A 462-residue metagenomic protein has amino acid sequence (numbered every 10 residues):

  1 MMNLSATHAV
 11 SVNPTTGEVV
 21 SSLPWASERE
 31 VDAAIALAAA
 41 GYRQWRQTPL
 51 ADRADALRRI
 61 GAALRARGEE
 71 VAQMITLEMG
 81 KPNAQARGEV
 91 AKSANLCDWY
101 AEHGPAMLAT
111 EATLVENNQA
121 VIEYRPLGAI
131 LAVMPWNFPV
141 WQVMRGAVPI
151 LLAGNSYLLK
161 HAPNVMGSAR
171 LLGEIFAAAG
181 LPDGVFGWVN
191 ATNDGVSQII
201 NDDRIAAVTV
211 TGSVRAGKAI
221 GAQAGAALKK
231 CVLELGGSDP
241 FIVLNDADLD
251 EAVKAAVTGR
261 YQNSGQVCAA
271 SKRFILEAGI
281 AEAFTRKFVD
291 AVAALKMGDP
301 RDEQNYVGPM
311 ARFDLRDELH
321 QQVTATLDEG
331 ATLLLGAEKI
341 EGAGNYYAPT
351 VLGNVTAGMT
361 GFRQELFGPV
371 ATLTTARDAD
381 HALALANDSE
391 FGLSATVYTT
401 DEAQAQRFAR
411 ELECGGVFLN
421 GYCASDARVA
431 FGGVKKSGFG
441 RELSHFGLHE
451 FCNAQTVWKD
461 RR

Functional and structural regions predicted by a protein language model:
M1-N118: N-terminal Rossmann-like NAD(P)+-binding subdomain of aldehyde/semialdehyde dehydrogenases
A6-A9, S271, L393: Short loop/turn microsegments at loop-to-beta-strand junctions
T16-S22, I205, I242, K296-M297 (+3 more regions): Conserved C-terminal structural/oligomerization subdomain of aldehyde/semialdehyde dehydrogenase
G17, R53, I75, C97 (+9 more regions): Residue-level signal for inorganic ion chemistry
V19-A26, G41-Q47, A132, F241-V243 (+5 more regions): Short, well-ordered beta-strand elements within core beta-sheets of diverse protein domains
A109-E251, A376: Rossmann-like NAD(P) dinucleotide-binding subdomain of oxidoreductase/dehydrogenase enzymes
S156-L158, L333, G416: A short hydrophobic/small-residue beta-strand
R215-T356, A379, L419: ALDH superfamily catalytic-core signature
